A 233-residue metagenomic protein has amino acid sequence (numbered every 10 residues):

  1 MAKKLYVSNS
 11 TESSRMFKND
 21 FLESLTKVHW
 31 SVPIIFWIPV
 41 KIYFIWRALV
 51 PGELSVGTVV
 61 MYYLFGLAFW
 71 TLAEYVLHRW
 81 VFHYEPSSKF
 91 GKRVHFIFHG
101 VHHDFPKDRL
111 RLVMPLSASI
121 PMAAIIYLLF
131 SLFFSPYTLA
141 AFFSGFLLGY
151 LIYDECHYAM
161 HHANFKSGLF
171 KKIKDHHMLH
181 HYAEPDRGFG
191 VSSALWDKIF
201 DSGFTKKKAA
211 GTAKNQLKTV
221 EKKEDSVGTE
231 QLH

Functional and structural regions predicted by a protein language model:
M1-F142, P185-H233: Non-catalytic, topology-defining segments of multipass membrane proteins
L67-F69, F146-E155: Alpha-helical transmembrane segments and their membrane-interface exit regions
T71, L151, H176-L179: Alpha-helical scaffold segments in carbohydrate-active enzymes
L72-L77, I152-M160: Juxtamembrane membrane-interface segments at transmembrane alpha-helix termini
W80-E85, A159-A163, H181: Short amphipathic alpha-helical interaction patches enriched in hydrophobic/aromatic residues with interspersed Lys/Arg
K92-G100, K171-H180: Membrane-cytosol interface motif
I152-C156, F170, K174, S193: Hydrophobic, well-ordered secondary-structure segments
M160-I173, D186: Interfacial helix-loop-helix junctions of multi-pass membrane proteins
